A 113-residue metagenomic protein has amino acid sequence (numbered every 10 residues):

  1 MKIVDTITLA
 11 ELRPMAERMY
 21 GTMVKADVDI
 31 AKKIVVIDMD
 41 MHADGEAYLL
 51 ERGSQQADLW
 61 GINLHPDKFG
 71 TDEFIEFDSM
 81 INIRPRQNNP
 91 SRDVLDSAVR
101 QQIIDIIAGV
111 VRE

Functional and structural regions predicted by a protein language model:
D5-Y48: Negatively charged, low-complexity tracts enriched in Asp/Glu with abundant Ser/Thr
T8-A16, P85-D96: Short histidine-centered catalytic/ligand-binding loop motif
T22, S54-Q56, L95: Generic, well-ordered alpha-helical segments
D40-F74: Amphipathic, interaction-prone secondary-structure segments
P66-V94: Intrinsically disordered, low-complexity regulatory segments enriched in Ser/Thr/Pro and charged residues
D93-E113: Well-ordered alpha/beta subsegment
